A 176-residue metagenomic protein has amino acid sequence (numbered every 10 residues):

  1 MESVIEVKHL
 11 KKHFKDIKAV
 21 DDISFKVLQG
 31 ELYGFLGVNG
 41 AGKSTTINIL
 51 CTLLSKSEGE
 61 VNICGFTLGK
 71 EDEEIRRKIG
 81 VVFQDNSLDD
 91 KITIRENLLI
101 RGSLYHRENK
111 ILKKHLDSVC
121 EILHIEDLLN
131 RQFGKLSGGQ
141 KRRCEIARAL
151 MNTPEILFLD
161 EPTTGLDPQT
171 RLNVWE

Functional and structural regions predicted by a protein language model:
G59-T67, I75: Conserved ABC transporter NBD signature motif
L99, S103, K110-L128: Conserved ABC ATPase "signature" region
Q132-L136: Conserved ABC ATPase signature
I146, V174: Hydrophobic anchor residue at the start of the ABC signature
T153: Conserved catalytic motifs of ABC-family nucleotide-binding domains
L157-D160: Catalytic Walker B motif of ABC-type/P-loop ATPase nucleotide-binding domains
